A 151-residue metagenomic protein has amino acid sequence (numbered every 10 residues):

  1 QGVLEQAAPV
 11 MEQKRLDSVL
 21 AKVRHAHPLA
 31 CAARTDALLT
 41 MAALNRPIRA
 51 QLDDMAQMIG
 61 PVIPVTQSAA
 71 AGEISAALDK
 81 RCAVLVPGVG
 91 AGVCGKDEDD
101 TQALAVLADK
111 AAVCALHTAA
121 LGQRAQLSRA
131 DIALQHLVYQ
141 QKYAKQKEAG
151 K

Functional and structural regions predicted by a protein language model:
Q1-K151: Glycine-rich flexible loops
